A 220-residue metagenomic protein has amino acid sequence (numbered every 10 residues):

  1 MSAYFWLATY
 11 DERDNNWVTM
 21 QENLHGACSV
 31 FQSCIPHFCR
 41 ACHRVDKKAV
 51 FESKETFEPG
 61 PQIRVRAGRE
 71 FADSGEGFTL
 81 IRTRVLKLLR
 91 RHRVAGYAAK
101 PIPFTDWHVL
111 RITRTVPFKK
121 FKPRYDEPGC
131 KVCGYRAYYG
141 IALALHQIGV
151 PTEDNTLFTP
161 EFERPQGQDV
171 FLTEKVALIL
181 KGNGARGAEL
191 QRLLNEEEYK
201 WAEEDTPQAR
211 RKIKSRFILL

Functional and structural regions predicted by a protein language model:
M1-F104, R192: Long, charged N-terminal interaction/targeting segments
F5-T9, H108-L110, V170-L172: Generic recognition of long tandem-repeat/solenoid scaffolds
H25-S53, T115-N155: Cys/His-rich short segments
A49, L88, A137-Y139, I179 (+1 more regions): Short loop/beta submotifs within extracellular cysteine-rich repeat domains
E52-L80, A142-L178: Short microdomains enriched in Cys/His and/or Lys/Arg
E70-G77, R84-R90, G96-I148: Surface-exposed beta-loop interaction hotspot
T79-A95, G129, V170-R186: Extracellular/lumenal glycan-associated surfaces
E174-L220: Long, compositionally biased interface segments
